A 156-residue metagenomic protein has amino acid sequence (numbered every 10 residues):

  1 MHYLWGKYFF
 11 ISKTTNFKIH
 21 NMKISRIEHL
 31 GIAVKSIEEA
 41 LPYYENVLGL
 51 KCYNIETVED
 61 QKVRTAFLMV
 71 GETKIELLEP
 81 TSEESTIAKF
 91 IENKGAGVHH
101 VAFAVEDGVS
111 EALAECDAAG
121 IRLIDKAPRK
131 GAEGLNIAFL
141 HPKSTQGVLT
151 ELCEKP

Functional and structural regions predicted by a protein language model:
T14-T15: Ala/Thr-enriched low-complexity intrinsically disordered regions
M22-K23, A66-M69, E111-P156: Vicinal oxygen chelate
M22-Q61: Long, hydrophobic N-terminal alpha-helical segment
I27, V34, Y44, L68 (+5 more regions): Short, structured motif recognition centered on aromatic/hydrophobic residues
I27-K35, A66-M69, I87-E115: Vicinal oxygen chelate
V58, E76-K89, L123-F139: Intrinsic, low-complexity N-terminal interaction/targeting segments
